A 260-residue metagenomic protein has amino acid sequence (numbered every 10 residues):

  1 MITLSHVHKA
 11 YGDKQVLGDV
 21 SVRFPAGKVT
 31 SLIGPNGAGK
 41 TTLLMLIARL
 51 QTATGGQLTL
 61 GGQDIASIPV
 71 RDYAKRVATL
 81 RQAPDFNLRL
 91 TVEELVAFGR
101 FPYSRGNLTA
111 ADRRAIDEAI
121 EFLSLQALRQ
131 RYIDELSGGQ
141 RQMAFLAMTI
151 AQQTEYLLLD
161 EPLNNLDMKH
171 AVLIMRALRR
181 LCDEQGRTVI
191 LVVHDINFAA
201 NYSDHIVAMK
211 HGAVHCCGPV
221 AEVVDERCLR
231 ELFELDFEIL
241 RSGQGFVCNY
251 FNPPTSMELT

Functional and structural regions predicted by a protein language model:
I2, L17-D19: Conserved structural motif at the start of ABC-family nucleotide-binding domains
I33-P35: The feature captures the beta-strand-to-loop junction immediately N-terminal to the Walker
A48: Helix-to-loop junction immediately C-terminal to a conserved catalytic motif
G56-D64, Y73: Conserved ABC transporter NBD signature motif
A97, A110-L128, Q153: Conserved ABC ATPase "signature" region
Y132-L136, Q140: Conserved ABC ATPase signature
L157-E161: Catalytic Walker B motif of ABC-type/P-loop ATPase nucleotide-binding domains
